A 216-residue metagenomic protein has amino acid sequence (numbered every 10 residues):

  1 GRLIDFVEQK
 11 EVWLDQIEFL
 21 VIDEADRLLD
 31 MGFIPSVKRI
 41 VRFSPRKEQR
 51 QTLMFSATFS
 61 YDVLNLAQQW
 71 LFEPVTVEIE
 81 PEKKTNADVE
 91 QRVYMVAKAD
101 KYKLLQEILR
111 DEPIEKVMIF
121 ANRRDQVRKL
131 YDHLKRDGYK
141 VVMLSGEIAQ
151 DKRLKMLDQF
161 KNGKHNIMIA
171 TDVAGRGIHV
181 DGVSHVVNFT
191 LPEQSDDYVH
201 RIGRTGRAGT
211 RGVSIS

Functional and structural regions predicted by a protein language model:
G1-S216: Conserved helicase RecA-like core
